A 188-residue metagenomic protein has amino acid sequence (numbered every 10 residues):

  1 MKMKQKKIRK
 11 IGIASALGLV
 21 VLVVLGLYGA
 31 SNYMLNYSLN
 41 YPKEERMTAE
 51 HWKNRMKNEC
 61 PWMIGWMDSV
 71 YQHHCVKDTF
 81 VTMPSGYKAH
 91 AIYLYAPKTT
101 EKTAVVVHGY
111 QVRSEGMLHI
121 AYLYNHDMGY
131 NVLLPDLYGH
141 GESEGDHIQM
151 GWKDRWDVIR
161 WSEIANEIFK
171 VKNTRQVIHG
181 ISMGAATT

Functional and structural regions predicted by a protein language model:
K2-L22: N-terminal Sec-pathway targeting helices
V21-V81: An N-terminal hydrophobic leader/cap segment in hydrolases
P84-Y95: A short loop-to-beta-strand scaffold at the N-terminal edge of the catalytic core in hydrolase folds
E101-G109: Short beta-strand element of the alpha/beta-hydrolase
Y110-Y124: The serine-hydrolase catalytic nucleophile loop
Y124-E144: Conserved alpha/beta-hydrolase
I148-F169: Alpha/beta-hydrolase active-site loop
K170-S182: Alpha/beta-hydrolase fold nucleophile elbow
